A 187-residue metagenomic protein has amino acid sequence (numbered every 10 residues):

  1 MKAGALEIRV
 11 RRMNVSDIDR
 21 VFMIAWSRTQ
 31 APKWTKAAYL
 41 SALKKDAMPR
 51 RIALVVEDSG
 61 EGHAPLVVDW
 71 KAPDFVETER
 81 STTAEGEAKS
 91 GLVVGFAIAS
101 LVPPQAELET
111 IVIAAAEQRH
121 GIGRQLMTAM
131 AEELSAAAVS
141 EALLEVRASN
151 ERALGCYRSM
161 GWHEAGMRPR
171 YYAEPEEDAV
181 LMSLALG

Functional and structural regions predicted by a protein language model:
M1-S16, V180: Conserved N-terminal entry element of GNAT/NAT acetyltransferase domains
G4-E7, R50, V102, E107 (+2 more regions): Exposed loop/turn and edge beta-strand positions of beta-sandwich/beta-sheet ligand-binding modules
R12-S16, R20-A116, R124-A129, E133-A137 (+1 more regions): Acetyl-CoA-dependent GNAT
L40, S149, Y172: Positions that flank functional sites
E107, V112, G121, L143-E145 (+1 more regions): Conserved beta-strand segments that form the floor/walls of ligand-binding pockets within enzyme and binding domains
A114-T128, A136-A137, R147-G155, S159-M160 (+1 more regions): Conserved glycine-rich acetyl-CoA-binding loop
H120, R124, V139, R168-Y171 (+2 more regions): Acyl-donor (CoA/ACP) binding surface of acyl/acetyltransferases
L143-V146, R158, H163-V180: Conserved catalytic-core motifs of GNAT/GCN5-like acyltransferases
